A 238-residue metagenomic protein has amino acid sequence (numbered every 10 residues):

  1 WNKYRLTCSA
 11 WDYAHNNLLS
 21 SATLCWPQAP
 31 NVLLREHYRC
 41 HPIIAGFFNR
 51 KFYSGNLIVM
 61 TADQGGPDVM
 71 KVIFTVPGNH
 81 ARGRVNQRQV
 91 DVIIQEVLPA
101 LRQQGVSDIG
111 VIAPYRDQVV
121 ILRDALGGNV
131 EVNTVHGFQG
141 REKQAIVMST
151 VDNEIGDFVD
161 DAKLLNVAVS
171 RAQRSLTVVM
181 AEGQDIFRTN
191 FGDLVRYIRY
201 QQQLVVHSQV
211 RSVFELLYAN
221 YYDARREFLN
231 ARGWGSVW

Functional and structural regions predicted by a protein language model:
W1-V32, N49, I155-W238: Helicase C-terminal subdomain and adjacent C-terminal extension
Q28-K71: Coupling/hinge elements of helicase-like and P-loop NTPase modules
H41-I43, A81, V120-L122, R141-K143 (+2 more regions): Switch/connector loops and helix/strand junctions flanking conserved nucleotide-binding motifs in nucleotide-processing
I44, I93, V111, G140 (+1 more regions): Hydrophobic, well-ordered secondary-structure elements that form the walls of internal hydrophobic environments
G55-A125: Conserved helicase/translocase motor-coupling segment
A113-D117, V132-Q139: Conserved helicase motor
L122-T134: Flexible, glycine/threonine-enriched loop-and-boundary segments that flank and lead into catalytic domains of large
N133, Q139-N153, N166-V167, S175-V179: A short beta-strand element within the Helicase C-terminal
